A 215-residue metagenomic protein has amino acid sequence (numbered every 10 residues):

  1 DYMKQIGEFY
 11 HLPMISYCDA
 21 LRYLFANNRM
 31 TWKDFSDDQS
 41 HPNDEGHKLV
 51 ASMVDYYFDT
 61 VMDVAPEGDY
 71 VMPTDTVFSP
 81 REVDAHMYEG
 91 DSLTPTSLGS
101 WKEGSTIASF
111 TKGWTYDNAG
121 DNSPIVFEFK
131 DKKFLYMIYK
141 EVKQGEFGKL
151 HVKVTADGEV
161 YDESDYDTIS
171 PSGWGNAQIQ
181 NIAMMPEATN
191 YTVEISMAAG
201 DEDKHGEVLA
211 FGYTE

Functional and structural regions predicted by a protein language model:
D1-M87: Catalytic His-Asp segment of secreted/periplasmic serine-dependent ester chemistry enzymes
K48, S52-E215: Conserved catalytic region of serine esterases and O-acyltransferases that act on ester linkages in lipids
